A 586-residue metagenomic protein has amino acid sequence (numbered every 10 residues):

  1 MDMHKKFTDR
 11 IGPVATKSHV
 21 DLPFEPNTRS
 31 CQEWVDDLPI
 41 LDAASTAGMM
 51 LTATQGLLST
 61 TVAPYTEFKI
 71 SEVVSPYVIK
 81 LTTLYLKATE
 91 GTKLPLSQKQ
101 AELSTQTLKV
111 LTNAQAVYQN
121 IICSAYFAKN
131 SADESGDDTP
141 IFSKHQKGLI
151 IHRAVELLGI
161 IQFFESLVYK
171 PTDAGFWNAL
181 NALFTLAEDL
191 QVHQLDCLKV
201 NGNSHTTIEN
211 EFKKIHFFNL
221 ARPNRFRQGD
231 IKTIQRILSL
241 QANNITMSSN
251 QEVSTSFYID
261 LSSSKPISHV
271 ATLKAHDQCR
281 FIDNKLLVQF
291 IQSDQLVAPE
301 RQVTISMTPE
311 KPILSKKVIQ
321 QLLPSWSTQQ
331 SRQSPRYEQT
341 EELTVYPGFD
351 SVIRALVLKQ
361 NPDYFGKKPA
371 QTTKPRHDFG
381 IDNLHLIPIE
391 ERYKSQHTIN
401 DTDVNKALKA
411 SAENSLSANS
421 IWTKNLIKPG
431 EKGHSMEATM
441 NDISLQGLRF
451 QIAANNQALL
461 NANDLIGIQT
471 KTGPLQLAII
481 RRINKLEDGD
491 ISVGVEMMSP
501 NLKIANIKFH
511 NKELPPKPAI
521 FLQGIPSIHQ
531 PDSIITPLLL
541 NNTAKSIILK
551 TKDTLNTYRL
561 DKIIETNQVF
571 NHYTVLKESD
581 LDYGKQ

Functional and structural regions predicted by a protein language model:
D2-N219: Long, leucine/valine-rich, helix-dominated scaffolding and oligomerization segments
L81, L111-I122, I237-L238, K317-S327 (+3 more regions): Generic hydrophobic, helix-prone segments enriched in Leu/Val/Ile
A187-H385, I389: Extended, domain-scale alpha-helical bundle/helix-rich regions
Q330, Y337-P474, R482-L502, N511-Q586: Short strand-loop-strand
A505: Anion-coordinating catalytic cores for phosphoryl-, nucleotidyl-, and glycosidic chemistry
